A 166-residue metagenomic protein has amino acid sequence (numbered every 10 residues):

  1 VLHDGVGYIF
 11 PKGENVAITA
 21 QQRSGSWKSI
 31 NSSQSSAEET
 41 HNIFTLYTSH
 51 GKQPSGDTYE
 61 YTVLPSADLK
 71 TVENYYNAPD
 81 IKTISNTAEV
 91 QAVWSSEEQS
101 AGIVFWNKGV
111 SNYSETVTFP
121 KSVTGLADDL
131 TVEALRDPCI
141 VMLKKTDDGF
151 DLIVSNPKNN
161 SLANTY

Functional and structural regions predicted by a protein language model:
V1-Y166: Terminal accessory/anchoring regions of large secretory-pathway or extracellular enzymes
